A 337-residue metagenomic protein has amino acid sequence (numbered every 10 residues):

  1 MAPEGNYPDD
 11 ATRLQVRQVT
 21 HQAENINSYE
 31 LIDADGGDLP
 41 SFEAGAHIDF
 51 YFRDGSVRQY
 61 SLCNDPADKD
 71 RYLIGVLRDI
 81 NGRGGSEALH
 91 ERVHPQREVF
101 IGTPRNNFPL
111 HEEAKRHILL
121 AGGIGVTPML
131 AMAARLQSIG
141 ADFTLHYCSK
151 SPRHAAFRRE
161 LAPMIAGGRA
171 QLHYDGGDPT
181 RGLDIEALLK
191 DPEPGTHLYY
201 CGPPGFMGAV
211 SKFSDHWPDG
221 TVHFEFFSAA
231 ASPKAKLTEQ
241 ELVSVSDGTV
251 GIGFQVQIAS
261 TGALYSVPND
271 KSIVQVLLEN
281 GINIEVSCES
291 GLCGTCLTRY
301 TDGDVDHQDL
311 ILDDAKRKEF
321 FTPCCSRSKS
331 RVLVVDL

Functional and structural regions predicted by a protein language model:
A2-E98, E112, S149-S151: Ferredoxin-reductase
Y7-P8, E87-Q257: FNR/FR-type flavoprotein reductase catalytic core
D38, G195-L198, A263-L264: Short active-site oxyanion
R53, P104-R105, T301: Short, surface-exposed secondary-structure boundary micro-motifs
P128, L278, I282-D304, R317-S330: Local cysteine-cluster metal-coordination motifs and their immediate loop/turn environment, predominantly Fe-S cluster
A156, G262, D309-L337: Short Fe-S-cluster ligation motifs
T249-E285: C-terminal accessory/binding modules appended to enzymatic or scaffolding proteins
